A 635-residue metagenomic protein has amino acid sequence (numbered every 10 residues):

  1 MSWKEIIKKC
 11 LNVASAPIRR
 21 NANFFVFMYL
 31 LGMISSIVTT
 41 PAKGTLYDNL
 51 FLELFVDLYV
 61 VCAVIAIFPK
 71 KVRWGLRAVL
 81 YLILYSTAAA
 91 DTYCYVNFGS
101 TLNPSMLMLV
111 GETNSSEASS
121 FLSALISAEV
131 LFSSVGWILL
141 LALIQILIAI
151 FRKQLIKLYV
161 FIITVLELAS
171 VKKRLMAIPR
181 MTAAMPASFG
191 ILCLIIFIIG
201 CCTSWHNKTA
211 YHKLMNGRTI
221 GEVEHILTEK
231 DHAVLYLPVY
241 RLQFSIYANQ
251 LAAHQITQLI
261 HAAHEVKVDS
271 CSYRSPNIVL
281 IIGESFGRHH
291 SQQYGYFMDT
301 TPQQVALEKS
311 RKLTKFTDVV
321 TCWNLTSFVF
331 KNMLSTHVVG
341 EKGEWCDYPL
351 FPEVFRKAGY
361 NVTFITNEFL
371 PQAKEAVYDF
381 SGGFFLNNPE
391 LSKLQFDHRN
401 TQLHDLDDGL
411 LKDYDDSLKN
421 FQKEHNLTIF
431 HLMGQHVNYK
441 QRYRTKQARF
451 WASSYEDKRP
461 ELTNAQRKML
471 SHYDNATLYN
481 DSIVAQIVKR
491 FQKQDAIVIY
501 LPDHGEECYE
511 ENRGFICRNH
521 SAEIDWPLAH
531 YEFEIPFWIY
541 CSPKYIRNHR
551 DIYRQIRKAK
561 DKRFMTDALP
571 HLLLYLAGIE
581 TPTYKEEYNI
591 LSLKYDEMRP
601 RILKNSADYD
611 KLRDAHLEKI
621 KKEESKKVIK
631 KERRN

Functional and structural regions predicted by a protein language model:
S2-E224: Transmembrane and membrane-interface helices of multi-pass, inner-membrane envelope-modifying transferases
N12-F27, I67-G75, I148-R174, M185-S188 (+8 more regions): Membrane-interface soluble catalytic domains
Y29-V56, I83-A88, T92-Y93, F98-T101 (+12 more regions): Membrane-proximal envelope and lipid/glycan-remodeling enzymes
C62, A66, K267, K412-D415 (+4 more regions): A long, amphipathic alpha-helix that forms part of the scaffold/cap immediately adjacent to metal-dependent active
C193-P460, E534, M565-D567, H571-L593: Active-site-proximal alpha/beta segments of enzymes that process anionic O-linked groups
V279, A476-R518, P570-L574: Metal-dependent active-site segment of extracytoplasmic phospho-/sulfohydrolases and closely related
N332, K393-F396, K458-M469, N548-Q555: Short glycine/proline-rich turn/loop motifs
F364-T366, L427-G434, D474-T477, I497-P502 (+1 more regions): Short beta-strand segments
